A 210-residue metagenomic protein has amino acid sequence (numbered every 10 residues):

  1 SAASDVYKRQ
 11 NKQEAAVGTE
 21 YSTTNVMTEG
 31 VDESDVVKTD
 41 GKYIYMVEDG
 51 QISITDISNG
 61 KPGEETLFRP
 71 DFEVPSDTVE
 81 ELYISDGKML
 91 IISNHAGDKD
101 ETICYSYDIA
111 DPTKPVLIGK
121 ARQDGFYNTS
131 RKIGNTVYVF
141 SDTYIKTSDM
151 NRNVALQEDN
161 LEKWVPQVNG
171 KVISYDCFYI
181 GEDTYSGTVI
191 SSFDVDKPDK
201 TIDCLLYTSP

Functional and structural regions predicted by a protein language model:
A2-Q10, Y207-P210: Conserved small/polar residues in nucleotide/adenosyl-binding loops
V17-Q51: Beta-strand-rich domains and repeat architectures in extracellular enzymes and scaffolds, especially beta-propellers
T23-M27, E65-F72, L117-G119, I202-L205: A short beta-strand motif characteristic of beta-propeller blades
M46-P70: Beta-propeller domains
E64-G87, I91-S93: Blade-loop segments of beta-propeller domains
L82-A155: Hydrophobic or amphipathic alpha-helical targeting/insertion segments
A96-G97, Y144-E182: Short, conserved, GDST-rich strand-edge loop motifs in beta-rich repeat architectures
E101-I109, Y185-V195: Beta-propeller blade signature
